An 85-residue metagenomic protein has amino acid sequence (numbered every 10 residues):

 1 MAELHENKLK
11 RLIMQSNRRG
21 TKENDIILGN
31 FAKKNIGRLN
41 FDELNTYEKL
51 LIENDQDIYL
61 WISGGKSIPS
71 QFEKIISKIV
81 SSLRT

Functional and structural regions predicted by a protein language model:
A2-T85: Positively charged, polar, low-complexity stretches
